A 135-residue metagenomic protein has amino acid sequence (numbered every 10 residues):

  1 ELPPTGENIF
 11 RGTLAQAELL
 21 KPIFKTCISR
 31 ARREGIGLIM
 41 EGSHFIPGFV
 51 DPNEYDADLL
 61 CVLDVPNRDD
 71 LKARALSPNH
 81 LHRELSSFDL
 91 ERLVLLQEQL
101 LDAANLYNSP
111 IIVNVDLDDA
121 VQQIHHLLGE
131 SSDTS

Functional and structural regions predicted by a protein language model:
E1-G37: Conserved nucleotide-sensing/catalytic segment adjacent to the nucleotide-binding pocket in NTP-handling enzymes
P22, T26, L95-E98, Q122: Short, contiguous clusters of charged residues that form electrostatic/catalytic patches at enzyme active sites, used
I28-R33, P47-N53: Active-site cofactor/cluster-binding pocket
M40: Nucleic-acid endo/exonuclease domains
V50, D56-D102: A glycine- and Lys/Arg-enriched "phosphate-lid" helix/loop adjacent to the NTP-binding pocket of small-molecule kinases
D51-D56, H126-E130: Short, surface-exposed basic-aromatic patches at helix termini and helix-loop junctions that form
E98-S135: NTP-dependent small-molecule kinase module
